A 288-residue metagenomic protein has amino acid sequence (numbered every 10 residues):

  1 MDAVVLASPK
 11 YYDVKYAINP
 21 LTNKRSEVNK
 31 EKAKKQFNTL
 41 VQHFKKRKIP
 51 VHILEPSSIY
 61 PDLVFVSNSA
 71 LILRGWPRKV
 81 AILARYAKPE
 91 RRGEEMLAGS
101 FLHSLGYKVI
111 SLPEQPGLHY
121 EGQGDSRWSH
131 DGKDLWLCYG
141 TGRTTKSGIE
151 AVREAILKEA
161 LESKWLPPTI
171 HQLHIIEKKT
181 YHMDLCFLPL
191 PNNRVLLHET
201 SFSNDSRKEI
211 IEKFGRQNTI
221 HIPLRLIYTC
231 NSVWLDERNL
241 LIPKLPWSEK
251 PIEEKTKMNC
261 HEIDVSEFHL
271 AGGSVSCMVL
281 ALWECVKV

Functional and structural regions predicted by a protein language model:
M1-V288: The feature marks the mature, well-folded catalytic cores of soluble enzymes
